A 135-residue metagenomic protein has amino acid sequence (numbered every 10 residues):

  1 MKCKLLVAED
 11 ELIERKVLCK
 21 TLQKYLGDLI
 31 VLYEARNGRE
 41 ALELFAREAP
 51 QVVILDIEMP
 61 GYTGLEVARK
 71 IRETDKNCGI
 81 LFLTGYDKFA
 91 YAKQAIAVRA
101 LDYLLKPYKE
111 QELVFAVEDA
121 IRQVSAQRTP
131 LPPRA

Functional and structural regions predicted by a protein language model:
M1-R134: Alpha-helical/coil-rich non-catalytic "connector" segments in signaling and regulatory proteins
